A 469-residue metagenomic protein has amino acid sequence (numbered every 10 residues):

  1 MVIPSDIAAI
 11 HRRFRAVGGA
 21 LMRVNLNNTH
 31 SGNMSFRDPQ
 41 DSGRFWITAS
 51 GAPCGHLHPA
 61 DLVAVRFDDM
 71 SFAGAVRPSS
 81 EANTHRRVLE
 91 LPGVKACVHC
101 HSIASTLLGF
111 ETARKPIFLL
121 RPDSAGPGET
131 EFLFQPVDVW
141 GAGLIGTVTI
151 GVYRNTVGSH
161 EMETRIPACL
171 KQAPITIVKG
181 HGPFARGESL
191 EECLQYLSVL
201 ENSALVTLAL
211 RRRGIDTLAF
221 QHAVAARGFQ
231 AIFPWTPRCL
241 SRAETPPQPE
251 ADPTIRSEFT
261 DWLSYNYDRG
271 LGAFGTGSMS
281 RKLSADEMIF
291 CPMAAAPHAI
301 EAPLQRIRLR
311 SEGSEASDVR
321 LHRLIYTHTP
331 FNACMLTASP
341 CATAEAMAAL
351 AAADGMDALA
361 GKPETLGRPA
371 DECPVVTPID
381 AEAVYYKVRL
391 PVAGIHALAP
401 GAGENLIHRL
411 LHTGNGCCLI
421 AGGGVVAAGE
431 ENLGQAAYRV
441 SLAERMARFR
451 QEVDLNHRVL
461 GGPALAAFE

Functional and structural regions predicted by a protein language model:
M1-E469: Glycine-rich flexible loops
